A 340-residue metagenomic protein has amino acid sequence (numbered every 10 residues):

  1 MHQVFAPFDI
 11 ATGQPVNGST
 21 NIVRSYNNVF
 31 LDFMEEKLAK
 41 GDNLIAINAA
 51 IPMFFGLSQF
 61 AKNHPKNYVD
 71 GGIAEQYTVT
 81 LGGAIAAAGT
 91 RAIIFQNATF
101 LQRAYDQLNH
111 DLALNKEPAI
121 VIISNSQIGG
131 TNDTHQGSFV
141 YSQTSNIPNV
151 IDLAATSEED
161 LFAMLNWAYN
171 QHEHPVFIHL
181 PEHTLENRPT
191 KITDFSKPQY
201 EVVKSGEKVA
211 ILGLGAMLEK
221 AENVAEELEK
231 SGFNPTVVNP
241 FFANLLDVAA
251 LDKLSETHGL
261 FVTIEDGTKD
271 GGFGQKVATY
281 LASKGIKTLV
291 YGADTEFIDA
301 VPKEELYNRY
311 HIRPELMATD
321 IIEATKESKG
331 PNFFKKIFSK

Functional and structural regions predicted by a protein language model:
M1-F5, N17-F33, A39-N43, N48-K62 (+4 more regions): Thiamine diphosphate
A6-P7, S142: Acidic, Ser/Thr-rich peripheral helices and adjacent loops at domain boundaries
R24, A74, Q96-T99: Short, glycine-rich nucleotide/cofactor-binding loops
I47-A49, G71-G72, F95: Short His-Asn-centered micro-motif
P65-D70: Short pre-catalytic strand/loop immediately N-terminal to key active-site residues, enriched for Gly-Thr
T90-L180: Phosphate/diphosphate-binding loops
